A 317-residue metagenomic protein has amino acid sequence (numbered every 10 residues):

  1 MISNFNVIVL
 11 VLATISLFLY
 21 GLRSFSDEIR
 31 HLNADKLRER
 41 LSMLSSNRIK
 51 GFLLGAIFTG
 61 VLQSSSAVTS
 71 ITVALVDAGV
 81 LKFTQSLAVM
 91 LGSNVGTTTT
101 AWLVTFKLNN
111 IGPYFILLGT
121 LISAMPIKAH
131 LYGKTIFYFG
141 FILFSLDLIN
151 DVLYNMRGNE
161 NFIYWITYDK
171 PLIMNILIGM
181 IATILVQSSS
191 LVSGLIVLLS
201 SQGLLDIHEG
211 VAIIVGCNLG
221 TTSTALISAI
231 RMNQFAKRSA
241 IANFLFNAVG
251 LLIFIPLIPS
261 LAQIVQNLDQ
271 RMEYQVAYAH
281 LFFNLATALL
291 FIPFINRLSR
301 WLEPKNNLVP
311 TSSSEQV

Functional and structural regions predicted by a protein language model:
M1-S3, D27-S46, I163, L298-V317: Intrinsically disordered, low-complexity non-transmembrane regions of multi-pass membrane transporters
S3-L17, I136-Y138, D206, V211-I214 (+2 more regions): Alpha-helical transmembrane segments
A13-L62, S66-T69, G133-V186, S190-S200: Membrane-embedded alpha-helical segments and adjacent helix-loop junctions characteristic of multi-pass solute
L22, S26, T100, S190 (+6 more regions): Alpha-helical transmembrane segments of multipass membrane proteins
L22-H31, I71-D77, L118-H130, M180 (+1 more regions): C-terminal ends of transmembrane helices
V61-L62, V68-N94, V104-I111, I122 (+5 more regions): Membrane-interfacial helix-loop connectors
L87-L91, N110-I116, H130-F141, A240-N247: Cytoplasmic-side transmembrane-helix entry/capping segments in multi-pass membrane proteins
L146, L153-Y168, M232, A236-V317: Transmembrane alpha-helical segments and their short flanking loops that form helix-hairpins/helix-helix interfaces
